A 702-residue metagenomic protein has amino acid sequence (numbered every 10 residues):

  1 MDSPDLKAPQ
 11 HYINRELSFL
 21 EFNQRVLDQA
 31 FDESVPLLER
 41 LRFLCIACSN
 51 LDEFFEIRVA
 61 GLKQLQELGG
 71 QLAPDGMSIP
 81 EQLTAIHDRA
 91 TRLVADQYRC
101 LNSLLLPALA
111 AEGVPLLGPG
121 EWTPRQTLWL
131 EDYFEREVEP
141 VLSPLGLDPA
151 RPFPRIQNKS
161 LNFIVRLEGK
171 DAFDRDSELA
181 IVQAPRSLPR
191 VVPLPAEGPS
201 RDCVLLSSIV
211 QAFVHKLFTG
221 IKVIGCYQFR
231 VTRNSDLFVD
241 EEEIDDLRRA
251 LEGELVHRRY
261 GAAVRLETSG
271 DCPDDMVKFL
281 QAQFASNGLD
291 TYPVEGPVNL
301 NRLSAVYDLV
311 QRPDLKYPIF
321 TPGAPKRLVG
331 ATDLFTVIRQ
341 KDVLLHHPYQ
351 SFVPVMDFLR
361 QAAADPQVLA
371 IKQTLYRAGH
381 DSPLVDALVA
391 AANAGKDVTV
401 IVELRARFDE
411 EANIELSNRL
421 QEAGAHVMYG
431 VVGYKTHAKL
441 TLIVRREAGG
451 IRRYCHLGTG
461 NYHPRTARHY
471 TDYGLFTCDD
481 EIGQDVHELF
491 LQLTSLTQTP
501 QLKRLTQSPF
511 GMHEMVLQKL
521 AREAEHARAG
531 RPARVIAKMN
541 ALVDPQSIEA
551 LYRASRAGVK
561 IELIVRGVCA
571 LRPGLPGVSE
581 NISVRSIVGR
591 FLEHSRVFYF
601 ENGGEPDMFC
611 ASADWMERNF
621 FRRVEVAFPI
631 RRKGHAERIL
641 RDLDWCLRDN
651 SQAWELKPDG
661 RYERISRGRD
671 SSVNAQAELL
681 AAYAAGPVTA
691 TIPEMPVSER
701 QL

Functional and structural regions predicted by a protein language model:
M1-V535, R553-A557, C569-L702: N-terminal localization/anchoring segments of enzymes in phospholipid and broader phosphate metabolism
N540: Cofactor-pocket helix-loop regions in the catalytic cores of large enzyme subunits
P545-I548, Y552: Glycine/threonine-rich ATP-lid/beta-loop region of ATP-binding domains
E549, V565, P573: Electropositive nucleic-acid-contacting surfaces
K560-I564: Hydrophobic alpha/beta core scaffold segments
